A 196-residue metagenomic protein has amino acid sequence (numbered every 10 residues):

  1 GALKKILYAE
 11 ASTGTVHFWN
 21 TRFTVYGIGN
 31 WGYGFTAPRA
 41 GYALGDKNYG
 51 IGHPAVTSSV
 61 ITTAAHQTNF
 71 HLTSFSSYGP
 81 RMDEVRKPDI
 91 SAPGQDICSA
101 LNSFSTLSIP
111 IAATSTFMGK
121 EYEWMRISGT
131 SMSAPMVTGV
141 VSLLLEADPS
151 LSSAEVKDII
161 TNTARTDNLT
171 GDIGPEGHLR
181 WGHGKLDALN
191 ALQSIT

Functional and structural regions predicted by a protein language model:
G1-T196: Loop-rich non-cytosolic ectodomains and luminal regions
